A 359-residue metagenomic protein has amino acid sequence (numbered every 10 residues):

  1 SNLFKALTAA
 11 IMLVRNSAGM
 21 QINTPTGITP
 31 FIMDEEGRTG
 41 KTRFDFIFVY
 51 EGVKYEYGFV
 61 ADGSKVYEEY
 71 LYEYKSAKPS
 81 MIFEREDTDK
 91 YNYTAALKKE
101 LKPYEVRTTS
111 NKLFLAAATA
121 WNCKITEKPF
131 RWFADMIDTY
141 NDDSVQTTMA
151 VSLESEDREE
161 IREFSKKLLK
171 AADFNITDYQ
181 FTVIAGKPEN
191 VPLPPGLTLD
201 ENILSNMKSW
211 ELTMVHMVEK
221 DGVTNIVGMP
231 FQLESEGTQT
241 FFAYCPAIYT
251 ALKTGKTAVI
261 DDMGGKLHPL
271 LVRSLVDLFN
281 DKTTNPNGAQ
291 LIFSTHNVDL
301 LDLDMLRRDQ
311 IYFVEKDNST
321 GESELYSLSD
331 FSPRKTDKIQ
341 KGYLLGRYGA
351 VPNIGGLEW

Functional and structural regions predicted by a protein language model:
S1, P195-Y249, T257, D262-P269: Conserved ABC ATPase signature
K5-Y57, D62-V66: Conserved P-loop NTP-binding catalytic core
G27-G37, T182-L197: Beta-rich nucleic-acid/ligand-interaction surfaces
F46-Y50, E73, H216-G222, K316-N318: Short acidic, glycine-rich loop/turn motifs
K54-E56, K78-S80, T224-G228, E322: Short, mixed charged/polar active-site loops that provide acid/base catalysis or chelate metal/phosphate cofactors
Y55-N190: Electropositive, glycine-dotted interaction segments that contact anionic polymers or phosphate-rich ligands
N141-S144, V223-V227, S323-F331: Anionic ligand-binding catalytic core segments
T254, R273-W359: C-terminal lobe/lid and adjacent interdomain/linker elements of RecA-like ASCE P-loop ATPase modules
